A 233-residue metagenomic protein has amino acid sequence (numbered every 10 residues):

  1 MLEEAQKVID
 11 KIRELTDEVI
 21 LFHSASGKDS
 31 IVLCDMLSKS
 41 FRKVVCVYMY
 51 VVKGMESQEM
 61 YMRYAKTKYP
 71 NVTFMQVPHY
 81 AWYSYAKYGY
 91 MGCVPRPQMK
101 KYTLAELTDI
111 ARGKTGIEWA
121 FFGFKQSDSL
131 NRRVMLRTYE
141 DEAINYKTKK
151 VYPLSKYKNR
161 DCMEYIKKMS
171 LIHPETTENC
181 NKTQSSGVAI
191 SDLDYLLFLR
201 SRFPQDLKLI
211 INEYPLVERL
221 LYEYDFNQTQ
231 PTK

Functional and structural regions predicted by a protein language model:
M1-K233: Nucleotide-activated chemistry modules centered on ATP-dependent adenylation/adenylyltransferase
